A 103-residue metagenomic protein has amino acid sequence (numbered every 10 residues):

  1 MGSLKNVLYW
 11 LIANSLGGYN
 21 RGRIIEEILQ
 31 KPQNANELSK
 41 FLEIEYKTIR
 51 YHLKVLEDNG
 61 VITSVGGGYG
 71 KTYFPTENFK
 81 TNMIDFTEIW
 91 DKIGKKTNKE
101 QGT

Functional and structural regions predicted by a protein language model:
M1-L8, E77-T103: Amphipathic alpha-helical dimerization/coiled-coil segments that flank or bridge DNA-binding/regulatory modules
M1-R23: Short alpha-helical segments that sit at the start of domains
Y19, Q30-N34: Short capping segments at the starts of secondary-structure elements
E37-F41: A short acidic, leucine-rich amphipathic alpha-helix
K47: Key DNA-contact positions within bacterial/archaeal DNA-binding proteins
V55: Alpha-helical DNA-recognition elements
G60: Glycine-centered, phosphate/nucleic-acid-interacting loop/turn motifs that mediate DNA/RNA or nucleotide
G66-T72: Short, Lys/Arg-rich nucleic-acid/phosphate-binding segment
